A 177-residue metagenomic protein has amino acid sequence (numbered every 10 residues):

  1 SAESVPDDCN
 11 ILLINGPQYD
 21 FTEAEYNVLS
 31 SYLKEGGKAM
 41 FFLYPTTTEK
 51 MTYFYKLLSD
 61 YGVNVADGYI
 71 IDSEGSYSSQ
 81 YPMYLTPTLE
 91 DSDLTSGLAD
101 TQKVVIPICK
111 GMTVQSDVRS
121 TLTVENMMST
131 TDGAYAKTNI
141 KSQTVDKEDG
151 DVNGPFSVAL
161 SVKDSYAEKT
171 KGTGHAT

Functional and structural regions predicted by a protein language model:
S1-T177: Acidic, S/T/G-rich, low-cysteine, solvent-exposed domains in lumenal/extracellular/periplasmic regions of secretory
